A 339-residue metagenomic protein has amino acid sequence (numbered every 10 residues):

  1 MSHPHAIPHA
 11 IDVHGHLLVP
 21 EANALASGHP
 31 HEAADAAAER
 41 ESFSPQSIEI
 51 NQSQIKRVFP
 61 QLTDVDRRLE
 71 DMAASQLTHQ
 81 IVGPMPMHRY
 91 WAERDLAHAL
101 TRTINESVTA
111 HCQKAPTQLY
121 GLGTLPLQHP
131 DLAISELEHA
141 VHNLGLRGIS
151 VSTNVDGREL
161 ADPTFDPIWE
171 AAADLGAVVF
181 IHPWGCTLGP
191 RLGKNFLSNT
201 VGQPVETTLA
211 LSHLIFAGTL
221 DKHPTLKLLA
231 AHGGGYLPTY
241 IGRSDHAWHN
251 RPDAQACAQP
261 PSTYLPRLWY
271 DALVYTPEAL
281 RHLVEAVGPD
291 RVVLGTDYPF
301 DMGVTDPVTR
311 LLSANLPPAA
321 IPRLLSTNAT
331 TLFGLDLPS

Functional and structural regions predicted by a protein language model:
S2-V13, P20-H79, E106-K114, S135-H139 (+5 more regions): Mid-to-C-terminal alpha-helical segments outside catalytic/metal-binding sites
I11-G15, Q80-V82, Y120-G123, I149-V151 (+4 more regions): Hydrophobic faces of well-ordered beta-strands that scaffold small-molecule active sites in alpha/beta enzyme cores
H16, D156, W184-G185, G234 (+1 more regions): Catalytic metal-binding/acid-base residues of hydrolase active sites
H16-L62, C186-V205, S244-L265: Active-site gating loops and adjacent loop-to-helix segments of metal-dependent hydrolytic enzymes
T78-H213: Active-site gating/metal-coordination segments in enzymes
T103, S107, H111-K114, H139 (+8 more regions): Alpha-helical structural signal in soluble globular domains
V151, F196-T208, D221-K222, L228-H232 (+2 more regions): Active-site core of metal-dependent hydrolases
I215-G218, K222-T263: Aromatic-lined glycan-binding groove of carbohydrate-active enzymes
